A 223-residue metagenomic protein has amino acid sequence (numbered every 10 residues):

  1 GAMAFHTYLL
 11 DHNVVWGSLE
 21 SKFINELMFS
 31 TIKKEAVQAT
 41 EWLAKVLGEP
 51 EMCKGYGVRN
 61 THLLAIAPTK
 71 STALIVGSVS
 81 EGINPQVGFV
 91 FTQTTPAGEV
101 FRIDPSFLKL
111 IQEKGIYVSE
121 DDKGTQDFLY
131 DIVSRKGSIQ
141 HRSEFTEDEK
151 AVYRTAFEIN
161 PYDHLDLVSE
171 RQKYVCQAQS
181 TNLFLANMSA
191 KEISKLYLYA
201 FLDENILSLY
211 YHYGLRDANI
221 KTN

Functional and structural regions predicted by a protein language model:
G1-A4, L9-L27, V152-T155, R171-M188: Conserved alpha/beta enzyme-core scaffolds, especially Rossmann-like or related mixed alpha/beta domains that build
M3, Q38, P105-S106: A generic alpha-helix surface/boundary motif
L9-T69, D148, S180, L196: Internal maturation/activation junctions in enzymes
L64-N223: Catalytic alpha/beta core of large soluble enzyme barrels
